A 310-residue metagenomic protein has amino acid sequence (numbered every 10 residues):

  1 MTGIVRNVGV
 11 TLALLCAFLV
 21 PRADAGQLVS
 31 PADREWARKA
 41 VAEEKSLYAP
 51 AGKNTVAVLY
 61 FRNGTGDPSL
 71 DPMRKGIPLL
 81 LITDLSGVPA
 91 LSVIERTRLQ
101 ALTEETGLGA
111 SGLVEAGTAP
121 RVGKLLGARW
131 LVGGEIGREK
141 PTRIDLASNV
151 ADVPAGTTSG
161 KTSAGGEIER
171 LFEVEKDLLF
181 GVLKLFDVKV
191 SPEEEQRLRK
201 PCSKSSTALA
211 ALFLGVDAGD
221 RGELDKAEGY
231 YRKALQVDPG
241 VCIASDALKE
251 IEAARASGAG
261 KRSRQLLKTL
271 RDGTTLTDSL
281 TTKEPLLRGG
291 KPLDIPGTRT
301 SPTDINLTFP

Functional and structural regions predicted by a protein language model:
M1-V5: N-terminal secretory signal peptides that target proteins for export/translocation
G9-V20: Bacterial N-terminal signal peptides
A25-N54, P141, P154, T158-P310: C-terminal/domain-edge helix-coil "capping" segments
S30-D33, K45-R121, R129-T142, A155 (+3 more regions): Short beta-strand->alpha-helix linker/helix-N-cap micro-motif that forms a surface specificity/interaction loop
V88, L125, L185-K189: Conserved, well-folded catalytic cores of nucleic-acid-processing and energy-transducing macromolecular machines
L126-R129, G222: Active-site charged/polar residues at nucleotide-handling catalytic sites that mediate phosphoryl, nucleotidyl
S148-N149: Generic short beta-strand
